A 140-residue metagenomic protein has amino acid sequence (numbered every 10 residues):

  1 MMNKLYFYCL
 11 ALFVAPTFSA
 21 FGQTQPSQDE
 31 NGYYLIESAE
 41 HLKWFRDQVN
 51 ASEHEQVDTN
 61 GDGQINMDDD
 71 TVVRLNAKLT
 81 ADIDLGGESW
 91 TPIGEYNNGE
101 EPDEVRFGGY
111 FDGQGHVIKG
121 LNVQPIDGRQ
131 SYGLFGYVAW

Functional and structural regions predicted by a protein language model:
M1-C9: Bacterial N-terminal signal peptides that target proteins for export
Y8-T17: Bacterial N-terminal signal peptides
F21-W140: Surface-exposed repetitive/solenoidal architectures
